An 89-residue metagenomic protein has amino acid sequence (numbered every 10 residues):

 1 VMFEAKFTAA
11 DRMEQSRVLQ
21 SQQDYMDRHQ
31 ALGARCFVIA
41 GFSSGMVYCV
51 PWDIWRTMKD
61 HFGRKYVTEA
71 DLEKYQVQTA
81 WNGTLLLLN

Functional and structural regions predicted by a protein language model:
V1-D11: Conserved catalytic cores of phosphodiester-cleaving nucleases, focusing on short active-site segments
F3, H29-G33, R64-T68: Short, surface-exposed, polar/charged, turn-prone segments marking secondary-structure boundaries
A10-S21: Active-site-adjacent loop/helix micro-motif of nuclease/hydrolase catalytic cores
L19-D24, Q30: Short, compact, well-ordered microdomains
D27-T57: Nucleic-acid nuclease catalytic cores
W52-N89: Helix-rich interaction surfaces within compact, conserved domain-sized segments that mediate assembly or partner
